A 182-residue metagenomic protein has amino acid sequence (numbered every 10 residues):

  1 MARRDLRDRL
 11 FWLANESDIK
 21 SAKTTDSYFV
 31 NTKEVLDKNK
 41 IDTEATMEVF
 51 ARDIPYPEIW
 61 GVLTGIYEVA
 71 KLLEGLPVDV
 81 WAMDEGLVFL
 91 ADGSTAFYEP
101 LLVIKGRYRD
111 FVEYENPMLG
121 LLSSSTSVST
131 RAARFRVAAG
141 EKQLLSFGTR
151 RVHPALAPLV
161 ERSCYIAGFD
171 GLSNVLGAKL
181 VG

Functional and structural regions predicted by a protein language model:
M1-L180: Ordered alpha/beta subdomains of enzyme catalytic regions
